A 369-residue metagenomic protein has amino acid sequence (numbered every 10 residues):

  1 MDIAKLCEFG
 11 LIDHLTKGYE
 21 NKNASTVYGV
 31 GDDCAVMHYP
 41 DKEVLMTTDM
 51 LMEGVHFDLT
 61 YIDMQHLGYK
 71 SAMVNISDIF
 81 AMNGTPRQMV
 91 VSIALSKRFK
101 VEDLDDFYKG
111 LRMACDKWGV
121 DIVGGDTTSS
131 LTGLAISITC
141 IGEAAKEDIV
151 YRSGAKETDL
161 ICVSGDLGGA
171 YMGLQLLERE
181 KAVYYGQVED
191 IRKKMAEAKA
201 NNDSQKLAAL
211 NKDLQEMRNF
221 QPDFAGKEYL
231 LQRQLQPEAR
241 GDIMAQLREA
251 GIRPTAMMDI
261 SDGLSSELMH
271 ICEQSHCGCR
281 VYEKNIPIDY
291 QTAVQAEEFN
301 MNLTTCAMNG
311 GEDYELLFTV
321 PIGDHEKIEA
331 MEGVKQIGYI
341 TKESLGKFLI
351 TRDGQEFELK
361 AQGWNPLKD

Functional and structural regions predicted by a protein language model:
M1-D63, M82, V91, D369: Extreme N-terminal cap/leader segments of soluble proteins
M1-G10, H14-E20, I62, R98-D121 (+7 more regions): Glycine-/charge-enriched secondary-structure boundary and capping motifs
Y28, T60-V74, R98-K109, E147: Glycine-rich anion/phosphate-binding loops
V36, N75, N83, I122 (+4 more regions): Residue-level signal for inorganic ion chemistry
H38-D41, L51, P86-A182, Y339: Glycine-rich anion-binding loops of enzyme active sites
M64-Q88, K109-K117, Q246, S266-I271: Small-aliphatic-rich amphipathic alpha-helix that forms the alpha element of a beta-alpha
K146-L235: Phosphate/diphosphate-binding glycine-rich loops and adjacent basic-rich segments that engage nucleotide
A239-R248: A short, well-structured juxtamembrane/interface segment
